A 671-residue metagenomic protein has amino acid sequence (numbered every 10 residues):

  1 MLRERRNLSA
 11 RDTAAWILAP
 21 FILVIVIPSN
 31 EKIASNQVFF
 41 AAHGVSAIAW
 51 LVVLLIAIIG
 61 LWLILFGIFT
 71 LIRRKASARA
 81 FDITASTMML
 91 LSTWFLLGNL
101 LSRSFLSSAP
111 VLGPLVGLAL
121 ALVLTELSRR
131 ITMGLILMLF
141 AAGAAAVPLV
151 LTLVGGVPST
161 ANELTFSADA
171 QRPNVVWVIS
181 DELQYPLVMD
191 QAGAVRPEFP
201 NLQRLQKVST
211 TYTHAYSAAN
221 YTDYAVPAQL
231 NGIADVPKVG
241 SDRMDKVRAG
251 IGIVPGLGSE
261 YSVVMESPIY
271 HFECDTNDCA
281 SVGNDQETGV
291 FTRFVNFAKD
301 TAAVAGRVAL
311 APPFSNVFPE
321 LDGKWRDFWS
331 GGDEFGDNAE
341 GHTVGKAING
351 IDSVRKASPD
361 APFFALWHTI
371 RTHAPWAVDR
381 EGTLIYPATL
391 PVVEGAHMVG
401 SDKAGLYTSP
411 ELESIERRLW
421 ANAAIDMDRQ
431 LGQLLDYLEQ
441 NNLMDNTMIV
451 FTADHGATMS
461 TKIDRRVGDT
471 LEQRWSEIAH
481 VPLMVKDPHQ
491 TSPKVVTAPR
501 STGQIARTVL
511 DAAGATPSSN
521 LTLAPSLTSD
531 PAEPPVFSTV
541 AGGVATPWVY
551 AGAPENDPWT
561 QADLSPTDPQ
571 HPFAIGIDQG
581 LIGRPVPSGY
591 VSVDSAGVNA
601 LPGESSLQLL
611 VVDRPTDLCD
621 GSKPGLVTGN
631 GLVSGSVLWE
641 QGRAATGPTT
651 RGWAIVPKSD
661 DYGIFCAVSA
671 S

Functional and structural regions predicted by a protein language model:
L2-S671: Catalytic domains that recognize anionic headgroups
